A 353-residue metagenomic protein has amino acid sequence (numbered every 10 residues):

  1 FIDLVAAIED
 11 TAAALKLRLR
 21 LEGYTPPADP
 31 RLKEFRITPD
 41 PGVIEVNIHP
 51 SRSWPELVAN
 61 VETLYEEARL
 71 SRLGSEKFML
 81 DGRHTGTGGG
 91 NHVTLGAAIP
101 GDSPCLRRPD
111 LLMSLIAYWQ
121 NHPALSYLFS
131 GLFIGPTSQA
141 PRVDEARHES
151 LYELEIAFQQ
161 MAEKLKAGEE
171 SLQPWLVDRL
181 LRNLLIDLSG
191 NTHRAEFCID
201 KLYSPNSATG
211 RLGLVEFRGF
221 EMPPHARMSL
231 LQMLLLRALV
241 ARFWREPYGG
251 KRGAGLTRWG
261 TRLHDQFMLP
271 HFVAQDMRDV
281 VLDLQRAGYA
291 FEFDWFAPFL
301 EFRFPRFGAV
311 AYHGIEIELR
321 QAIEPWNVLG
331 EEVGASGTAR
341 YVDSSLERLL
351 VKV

Functional and structural regions predicted by a protein language model:
F1-G42, I48-T87, A98-V353: C-terminal accessory/tail domains of diverse enzymes
